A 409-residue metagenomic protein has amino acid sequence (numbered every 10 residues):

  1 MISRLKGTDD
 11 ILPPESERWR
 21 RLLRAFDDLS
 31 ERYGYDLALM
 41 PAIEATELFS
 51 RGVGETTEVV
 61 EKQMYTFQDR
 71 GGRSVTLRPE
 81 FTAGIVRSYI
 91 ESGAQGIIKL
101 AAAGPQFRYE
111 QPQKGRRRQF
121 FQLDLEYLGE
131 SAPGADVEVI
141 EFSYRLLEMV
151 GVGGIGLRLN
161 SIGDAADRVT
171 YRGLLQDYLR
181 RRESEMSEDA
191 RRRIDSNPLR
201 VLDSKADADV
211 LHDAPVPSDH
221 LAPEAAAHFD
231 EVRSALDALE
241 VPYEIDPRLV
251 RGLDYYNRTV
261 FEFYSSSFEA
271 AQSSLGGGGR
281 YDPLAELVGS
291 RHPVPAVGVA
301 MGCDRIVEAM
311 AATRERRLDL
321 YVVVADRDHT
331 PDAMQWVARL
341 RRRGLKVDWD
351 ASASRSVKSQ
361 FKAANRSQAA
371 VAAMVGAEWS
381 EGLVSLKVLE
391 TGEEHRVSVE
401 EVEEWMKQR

Functional and structural regions predicted by a protein language model:
M1-R409: TRNA-recognition modules of translation machinery and tRNA-sensing kinases, especially anticodon-binding
